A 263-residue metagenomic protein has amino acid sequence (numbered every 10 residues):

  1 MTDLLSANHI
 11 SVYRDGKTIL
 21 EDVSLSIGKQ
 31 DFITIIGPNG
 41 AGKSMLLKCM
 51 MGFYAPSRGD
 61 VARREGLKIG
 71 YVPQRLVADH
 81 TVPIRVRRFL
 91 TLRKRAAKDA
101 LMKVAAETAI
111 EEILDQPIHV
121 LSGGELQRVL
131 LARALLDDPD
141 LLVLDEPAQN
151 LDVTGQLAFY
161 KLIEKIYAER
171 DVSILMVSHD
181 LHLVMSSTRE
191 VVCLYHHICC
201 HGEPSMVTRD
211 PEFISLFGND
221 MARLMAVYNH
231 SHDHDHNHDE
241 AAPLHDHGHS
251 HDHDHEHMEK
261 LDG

Functional and structural regions predicted by a protein language model:
M51: Helix-to-loop junction immediately C-terminal to a conserved catalytic motif
K98-Q116: Conserved ABC ATPase "signature" region
P117-L121, E125: Conserved ABC ATPase signature
L142-E146: Catalytic Walker B motif of ABC-type/P-loop ATPase nucleotide-binding domains
S178-H179: H-loop/switch region of ABC-family ATPase nucleotide-binding domains
V191-P204: H-loop (His-switch) and adjacent beta-strand-loop-beta switch element of ABC-type ATPase nucleotide-binding domains
R209, L216-G263: ABC ATPase nucleotide-binding domains
